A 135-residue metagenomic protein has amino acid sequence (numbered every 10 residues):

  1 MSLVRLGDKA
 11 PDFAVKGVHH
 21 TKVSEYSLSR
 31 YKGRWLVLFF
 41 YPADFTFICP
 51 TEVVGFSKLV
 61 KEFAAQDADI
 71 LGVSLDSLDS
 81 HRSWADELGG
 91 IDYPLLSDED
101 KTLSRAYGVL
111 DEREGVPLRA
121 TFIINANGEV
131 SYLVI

Functional and structural regions predicted by a protein language model:
M1-I135: Chalcogenol-based redox active-site neighborhoods
